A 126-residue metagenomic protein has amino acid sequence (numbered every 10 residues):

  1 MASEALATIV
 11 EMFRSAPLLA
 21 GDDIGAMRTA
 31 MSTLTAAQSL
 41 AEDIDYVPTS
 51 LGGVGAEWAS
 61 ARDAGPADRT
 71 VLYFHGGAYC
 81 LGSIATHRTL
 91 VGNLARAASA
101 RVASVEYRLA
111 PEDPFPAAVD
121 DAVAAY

Functional and structural regions predicted by a protein language model:
M1-D63: A glycine/proline-hinged amphipathic helix-loop "lid/cap" segment that gates access to hydrophobic ligand pockets
A56, Y73-H75, S104-Y107: Short beta-strands and strand-loop turn motifs
A59, G76-Y79: Conserved beta-ketoacyl condensing-enzyme motif
A67-G77: Short beta-strand element of the alpha/beta-hydrolase
S83-I84, L90, A103-Y126: Catalytic nucleophile-loop/oxyanion-hole region of alpha/beta-hydrolase and closely related hydrolase-like folds
T89-A97: An acidic, glycine-rich surface segment that forms the CoA-thioester-binding/catalytic face of crotonase-fold enzymes
S99-R101: Structural signature of beta-strand start/N-cap positions in the alpha/beta core of ABC transporter nucleotide-binding
